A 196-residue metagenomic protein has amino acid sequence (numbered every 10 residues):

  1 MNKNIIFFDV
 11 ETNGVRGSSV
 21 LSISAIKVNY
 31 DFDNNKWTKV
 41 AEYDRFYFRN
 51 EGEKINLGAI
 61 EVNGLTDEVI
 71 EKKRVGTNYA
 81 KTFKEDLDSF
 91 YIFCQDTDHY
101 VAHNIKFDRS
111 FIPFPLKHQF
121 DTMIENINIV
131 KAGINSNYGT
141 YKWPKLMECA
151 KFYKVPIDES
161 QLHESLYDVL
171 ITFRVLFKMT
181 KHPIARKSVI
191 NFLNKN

Functional and structural regions predicted by a protein language model:
M1-K117, W143-Y153: Conserved non-catalytic scaffold segment of RNase H-like nuclease domains
V10-N13, T122, T172: Ser/Thr-centric signal marking residues that sit in or immediately flank functional binding/regulatory motifs
E51-E53, E125-N128, S165: A short acidic, often aromatic-flanked loop/helix-cap motif at beta-alpha or helix-coil junctions that lines enzyme
V75, I127-K131, K154-D158: A broad detector of the eukaryotic-type serine/threonine protein kinase catalytic domain
H99-K106, S110-F111, K145-N196: Acidic, Mg2+-coordinating catalytic module of metal-dependent nucleases/exonucleases that use a two-metal-ion mechanism
D121-Y141: Short alpha-helix plus adjacent loop in nuclease-associated cores
